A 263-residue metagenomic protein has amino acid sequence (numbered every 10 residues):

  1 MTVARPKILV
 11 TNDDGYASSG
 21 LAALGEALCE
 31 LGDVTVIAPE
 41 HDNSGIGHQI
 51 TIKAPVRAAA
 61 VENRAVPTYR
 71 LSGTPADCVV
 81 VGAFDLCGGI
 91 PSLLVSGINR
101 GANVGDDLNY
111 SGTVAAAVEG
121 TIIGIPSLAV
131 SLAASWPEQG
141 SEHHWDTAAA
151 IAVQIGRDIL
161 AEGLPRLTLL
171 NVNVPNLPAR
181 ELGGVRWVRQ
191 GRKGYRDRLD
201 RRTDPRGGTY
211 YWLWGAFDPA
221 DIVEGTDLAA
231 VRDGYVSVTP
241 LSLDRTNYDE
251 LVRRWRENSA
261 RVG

Functional and structural regions predicted by a protein language model:
T2-I8, S19-I90: A cross-family phosphate/adenosyl-ligand binding-site feature
T11, I37-P39, S96-N99, A129-S131 (+2 more regions): Short beta-strand segments
D14, D42, T74-P75, N99-A102 (+2 more regions): Short glycine-rich anion-binding loops that position phosphate/pyrophosphate groups of nucleotides and phosphorylated
G82-G88, A115-P126: Alpha-helix C-terminal capping segments
A102-S111: Glycine/threonine-rich flexible loop motifs
T121-H144: Glycine-rich phosphate/pyrophosphate-binding loops and their adjacent beta-strand/loop elements at enzyme active sites
H143-G263: Electrostatically charged, flexible surface regions
